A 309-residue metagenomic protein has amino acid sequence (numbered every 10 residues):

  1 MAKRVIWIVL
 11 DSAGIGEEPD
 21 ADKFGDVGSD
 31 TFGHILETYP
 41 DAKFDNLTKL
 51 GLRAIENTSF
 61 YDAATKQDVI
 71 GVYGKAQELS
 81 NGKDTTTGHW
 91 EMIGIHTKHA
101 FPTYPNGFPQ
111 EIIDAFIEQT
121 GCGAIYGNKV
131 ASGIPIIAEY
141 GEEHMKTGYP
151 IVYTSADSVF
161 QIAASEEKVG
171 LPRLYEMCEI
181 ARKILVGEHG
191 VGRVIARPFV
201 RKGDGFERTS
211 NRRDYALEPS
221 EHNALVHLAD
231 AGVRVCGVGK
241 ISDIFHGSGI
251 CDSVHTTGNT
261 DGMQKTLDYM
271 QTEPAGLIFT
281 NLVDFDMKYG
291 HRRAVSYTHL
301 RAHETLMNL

Functional and structural regions predicted by a protein language model:
A2-V5: Extreme N-terminal starter segment of soluble prokaryotic enzymes
S12-S165, V169, R197: Active-site nucleophile/metal-coordination loop of metallo-enzymes that catalyze phosphate/sulfate and related
G133-I136, P172-M177, E218-P219: Active-site glycine-rich loop that binds ribose-phosphate moieties when present
K146-T154, S158-V159, H189-Y297: Anion-binding catalytic surfaces of enzymes that hydrolyze or transfer phosphate/sulfate esters
T298-T305: Conserved small/polar residues in nucleotide/adenosyl-binding loops
